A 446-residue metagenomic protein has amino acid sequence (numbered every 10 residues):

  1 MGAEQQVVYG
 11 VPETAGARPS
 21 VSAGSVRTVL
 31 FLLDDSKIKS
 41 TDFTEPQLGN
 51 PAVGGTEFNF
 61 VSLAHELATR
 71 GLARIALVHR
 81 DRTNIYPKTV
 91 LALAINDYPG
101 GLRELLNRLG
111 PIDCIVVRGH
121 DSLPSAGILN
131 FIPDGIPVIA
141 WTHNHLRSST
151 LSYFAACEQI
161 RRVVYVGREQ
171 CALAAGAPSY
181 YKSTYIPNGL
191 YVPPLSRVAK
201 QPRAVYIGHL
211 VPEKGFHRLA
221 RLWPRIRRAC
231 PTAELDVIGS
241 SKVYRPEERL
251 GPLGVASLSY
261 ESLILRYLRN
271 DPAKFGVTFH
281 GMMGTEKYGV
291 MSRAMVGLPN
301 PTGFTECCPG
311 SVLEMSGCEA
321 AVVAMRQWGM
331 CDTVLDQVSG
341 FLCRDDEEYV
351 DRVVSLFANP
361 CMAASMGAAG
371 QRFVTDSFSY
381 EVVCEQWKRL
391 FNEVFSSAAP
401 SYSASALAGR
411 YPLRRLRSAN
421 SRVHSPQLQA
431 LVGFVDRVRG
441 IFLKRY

Functional and structural regions predicted by a protein language model:
L30-L32, V164, S196-R227, L235-I238: Conserved donor-binding/catalytic core segment of Leloir-type glycosyltransferases
C114, G276, S292-T305, A320: Acidic donor-binding loop of glycosyltransferase active sites
R161-P194: Donor nucleotide-sugar binding/catalytic pocket of nucleotide-sugar-dependent glycosyltransferases
E248-M283: Nucleotide-activated donor-binding/catalytic signature segment of Leloir-type glycosyltransferases, i.e., the conserved
S292-A294, S311-A321, M325-R326, D336 (+1 more regions): Conserved donor-binding/catalytic loop of nucleotide-activated donor transferases
L298-L313, C331-D332: Nucleotide-sugar-dependent
D336-E347, S355-C361: Conserved acidic donor-binding segment of nucleotide-sugar-dependent glycosyltransferases
Q371, T375-Y446: C-terminal amphipathic helix plus adjacent low-complexity, charged tail appended to glycosyltransferase catalytic
